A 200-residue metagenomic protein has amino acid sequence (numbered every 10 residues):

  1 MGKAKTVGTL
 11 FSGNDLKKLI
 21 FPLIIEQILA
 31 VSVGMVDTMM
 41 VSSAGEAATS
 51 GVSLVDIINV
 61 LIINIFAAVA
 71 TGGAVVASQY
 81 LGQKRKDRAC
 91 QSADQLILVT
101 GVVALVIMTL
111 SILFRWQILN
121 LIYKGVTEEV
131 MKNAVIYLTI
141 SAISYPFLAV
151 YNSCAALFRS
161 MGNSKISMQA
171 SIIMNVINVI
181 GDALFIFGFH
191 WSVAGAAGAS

Functional and structural regions predicted by a protein language model:
M1-L23, A77-S144, G188-S200: Short alpha-helical transmembrane segments in multi-pass integral membrane proteins
N14-S78: Signature of the first transmembrane helix
F21, D37, G73, F114-R115 (+3 more regions): Hydrophobic/aromatic residues in alpha-helical transmembrane segments
I24, I28, S32, V36 (+7 more regions): Generic alpha-helical transmembrane segments of integral inner-membrane proteins, especially permease/transport modules
S32-S50, L119-E128, L184-W191: Helix-terminus/linker motif at the lipid-water interface of multi-pass membrane proteins
S43, G51, L110, Q169 (+3 more regions): Generic hydrophobic alpha-helical membrane-span motif
T49-T109, L148-S167: Small-residue-rich hydrophobic transmembrane alpha-helices
T100, L157-A183, A194, G198: Alpha-helical transmembrane segments of multi-pass membrane transporters/permeases
